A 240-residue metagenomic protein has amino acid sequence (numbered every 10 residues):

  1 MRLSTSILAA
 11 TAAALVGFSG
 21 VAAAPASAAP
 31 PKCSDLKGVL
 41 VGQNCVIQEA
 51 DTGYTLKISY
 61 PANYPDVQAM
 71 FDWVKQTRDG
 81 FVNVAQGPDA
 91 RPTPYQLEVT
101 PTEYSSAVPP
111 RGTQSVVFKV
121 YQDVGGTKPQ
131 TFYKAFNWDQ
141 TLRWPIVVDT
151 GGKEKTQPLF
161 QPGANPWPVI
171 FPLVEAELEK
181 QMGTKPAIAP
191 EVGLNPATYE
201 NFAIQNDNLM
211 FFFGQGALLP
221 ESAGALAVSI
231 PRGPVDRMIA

Functional and structural regions predicted by a protein language model:
R2-L8, S19, A23-A240: Compositionally biased intrinsically disordered regions enriched in Thr/Gly
